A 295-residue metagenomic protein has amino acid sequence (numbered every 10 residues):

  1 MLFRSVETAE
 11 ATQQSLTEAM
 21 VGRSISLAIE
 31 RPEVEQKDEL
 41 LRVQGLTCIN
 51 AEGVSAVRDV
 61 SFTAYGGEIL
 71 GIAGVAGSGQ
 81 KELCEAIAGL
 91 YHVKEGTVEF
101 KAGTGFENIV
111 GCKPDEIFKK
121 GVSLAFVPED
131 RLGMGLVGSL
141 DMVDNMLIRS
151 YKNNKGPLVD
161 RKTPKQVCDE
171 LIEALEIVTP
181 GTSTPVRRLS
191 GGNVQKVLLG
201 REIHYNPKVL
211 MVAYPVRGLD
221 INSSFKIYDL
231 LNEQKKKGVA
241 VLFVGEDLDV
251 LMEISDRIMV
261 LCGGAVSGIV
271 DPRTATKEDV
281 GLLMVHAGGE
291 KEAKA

Functional and structural regions predicted by a protein language model:
M1-A295: Glycine-rich phosphate-binding loops of nucleotide-dependent enzymes
